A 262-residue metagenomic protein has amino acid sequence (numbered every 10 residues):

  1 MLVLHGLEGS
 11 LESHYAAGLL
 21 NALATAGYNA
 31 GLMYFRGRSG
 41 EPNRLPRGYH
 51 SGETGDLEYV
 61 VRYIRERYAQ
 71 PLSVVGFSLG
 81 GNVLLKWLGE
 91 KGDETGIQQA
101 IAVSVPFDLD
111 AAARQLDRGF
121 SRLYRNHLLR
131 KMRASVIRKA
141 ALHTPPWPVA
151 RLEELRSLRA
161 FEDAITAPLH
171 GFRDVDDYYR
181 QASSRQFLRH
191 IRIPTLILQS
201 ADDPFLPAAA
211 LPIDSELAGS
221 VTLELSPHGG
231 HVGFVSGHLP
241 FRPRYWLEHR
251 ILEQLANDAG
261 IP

Functional and structural regions predicted by a protein language model:
M1-G6: Short beta-strand element of the alpha/beta-hydrolase
G9-E12, L20-R44: Conserved alpha/beta-hydrolase
R36-S73: Catalytic nucleophile-loop/oxyanion-hole region of alpha/beta-hydrolase and closely related hydrolase-like folds
R67-L169: Alpha/beta-hydrolase-fold enzymes
A164-F187: Active-site nucleophile elbow and catalytic-triad environment of alpha/beta-hydrolase enzymes
I191, I197-Q199, D203: Short beta-strand/loop motif that positions the catalytic acidic residue of the alpha/beta-hydrolase fold
A201-T222, S226: Conserved loop-alpha-helix segment in the C-terminal half of the alpha/beta-hydrolase fold that carries the catalytic
P227-P262: Catalytic active-site module of serine/aspartate enzymes centered on a nucleophile-bearing elbow/loop
